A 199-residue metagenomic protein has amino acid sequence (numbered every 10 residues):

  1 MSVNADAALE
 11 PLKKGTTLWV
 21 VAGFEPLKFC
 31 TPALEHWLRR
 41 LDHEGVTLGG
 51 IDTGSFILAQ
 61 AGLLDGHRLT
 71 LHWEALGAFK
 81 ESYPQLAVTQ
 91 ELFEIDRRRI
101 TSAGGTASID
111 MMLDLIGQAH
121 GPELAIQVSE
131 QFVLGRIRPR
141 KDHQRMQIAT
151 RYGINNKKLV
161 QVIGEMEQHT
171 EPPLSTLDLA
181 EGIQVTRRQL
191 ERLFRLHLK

Functional and structural regions predicted by a protein language model:
M1-K14: Glycine-rich, highly charged phosphate/nucleotide-binding loops
K13-T47: Anion-binding (especially nucleotide phosphate/pyrophosphate-binding) glycine-rich loop and adjoining beta-alpha core
W37-E74: Catalytic nucleophile loop
L64-F93, Q127-V128, F132: A conserved active-site-flanking secondary-structure segment within enzyme catalytic domains
E91-V133: Conserved anion/nucleotide-ligand pocket segment
A119-P172: Accessory alpha-helical/coil subdomains and C-terminal extensions that flank or cap enzyme catalytic cores
E165-E167, P173-K199: Basic/polar phosphate-binding segments, predominantly the helix-turn-helix DNA-binding elements of transcriptional
